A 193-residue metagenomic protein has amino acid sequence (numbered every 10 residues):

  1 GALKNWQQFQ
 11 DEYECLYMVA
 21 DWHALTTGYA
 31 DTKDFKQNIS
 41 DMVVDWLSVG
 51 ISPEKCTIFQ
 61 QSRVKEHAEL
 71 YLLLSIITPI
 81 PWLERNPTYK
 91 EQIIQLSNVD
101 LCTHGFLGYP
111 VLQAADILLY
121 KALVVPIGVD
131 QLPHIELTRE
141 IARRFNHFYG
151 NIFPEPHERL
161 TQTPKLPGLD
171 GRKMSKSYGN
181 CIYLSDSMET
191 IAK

Functional and structural regions predicted by a protein language model:
G1-A114: N-terminal Rossmann-like or analogous alpha/beta NTP/dinucleotide-binding catalytic cores that position adenine
K90-K193: Active-site cores that bind ATP or allylic diphosphates and position pyrophosphate for catalysis
